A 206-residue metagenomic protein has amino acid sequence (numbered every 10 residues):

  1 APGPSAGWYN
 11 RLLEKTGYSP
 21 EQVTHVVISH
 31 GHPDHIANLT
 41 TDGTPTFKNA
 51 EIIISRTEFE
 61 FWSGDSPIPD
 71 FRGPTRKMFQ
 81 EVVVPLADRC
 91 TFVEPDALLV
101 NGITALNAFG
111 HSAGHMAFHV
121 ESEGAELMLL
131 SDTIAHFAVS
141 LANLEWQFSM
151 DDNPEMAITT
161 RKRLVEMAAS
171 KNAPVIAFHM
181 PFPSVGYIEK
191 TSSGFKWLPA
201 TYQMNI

Functional and structural regions predicted by a protein language model:
P2-R11, E123-I206: Cap/insert and terminal regions of metallo-dependent hydrolase folds
P4-G7, L12-Y18, Q22, N49-N107 (+2 more regions): Metallo-beta-lactamase
V23-D34: Metallo-beta-lactamase
G31, T57-E58, H111-S112, S131-T133 (+1 more regions): Active-site metal-binding loops of divalent metal-dependent hydrolases
G43-N49: Short, conserved loop/helix-junction motifs that constitute active-site signature segments in enzyme catalytic cores
I103-F109, M128-D132: Active-site-proximal beta-strand elements of phosphoester/diester hydrolases
H115-H119: Short beta-strand scaffold segments in enzyme catalytic cores
